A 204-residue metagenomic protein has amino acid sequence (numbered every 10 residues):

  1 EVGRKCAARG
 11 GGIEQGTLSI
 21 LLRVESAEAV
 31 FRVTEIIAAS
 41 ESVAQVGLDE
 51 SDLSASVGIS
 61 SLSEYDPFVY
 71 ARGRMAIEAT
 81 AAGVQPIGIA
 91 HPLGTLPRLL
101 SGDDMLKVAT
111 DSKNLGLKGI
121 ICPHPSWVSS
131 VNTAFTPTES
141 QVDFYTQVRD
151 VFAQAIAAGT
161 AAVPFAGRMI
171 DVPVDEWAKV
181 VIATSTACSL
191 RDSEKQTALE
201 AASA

Functional and structural regions predicted by a protein language model:
E1-A204: Expand to "…catalyze enediolate/carbanion chemistry for C-C bond making/breaking, isomerization, decarboxylation
